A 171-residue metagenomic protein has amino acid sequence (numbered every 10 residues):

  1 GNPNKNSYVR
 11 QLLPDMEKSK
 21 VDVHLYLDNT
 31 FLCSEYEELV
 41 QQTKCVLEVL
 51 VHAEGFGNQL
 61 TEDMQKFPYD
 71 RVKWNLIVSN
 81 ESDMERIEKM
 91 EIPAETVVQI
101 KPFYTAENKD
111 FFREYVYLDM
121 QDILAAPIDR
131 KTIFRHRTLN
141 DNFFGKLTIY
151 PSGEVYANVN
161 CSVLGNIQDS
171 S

Functional and structural regions predicted by a protein language model:
G1-V9, D15-S34, V40-N58, D70-E81 (+1 more regions): Core AdoMet radical
H24-Y26, V97-F103, K146-I149, Y156-A157: A structural signal for short, well-ordered beta-strand segments and their strand-loop junctions that often border
E35-E37, L60-T61, R86-I87, A157-N160: A short acidic (Asp/Glu
D63-Q65, W74, M90: Long, internal scaffold/assembly segments composed of regular secondary structure
N80-M84, N108, R135-T138: Active-site glycine- and acidic-residue-rich loops that bind and position anionic ligands or nucleotide-like cofactors
S82-A94: Catalytic cores of alpha/beta
V97-I128: Short, compositionally biased leader-like segments
M120-S171: Accessory C-terminal segments flanking Radical SAM cores
